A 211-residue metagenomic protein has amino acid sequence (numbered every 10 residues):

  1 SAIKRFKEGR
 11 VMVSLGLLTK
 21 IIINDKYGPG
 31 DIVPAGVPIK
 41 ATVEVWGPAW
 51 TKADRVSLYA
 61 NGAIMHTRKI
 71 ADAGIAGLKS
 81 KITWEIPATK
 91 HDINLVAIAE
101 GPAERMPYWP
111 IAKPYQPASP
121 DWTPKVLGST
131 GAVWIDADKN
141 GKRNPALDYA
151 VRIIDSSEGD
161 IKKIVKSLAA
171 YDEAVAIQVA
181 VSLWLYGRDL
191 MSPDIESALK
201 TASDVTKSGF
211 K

Functional and structural regions predicted by a protein language model:
S1-K211: C-terminal functional module detector
